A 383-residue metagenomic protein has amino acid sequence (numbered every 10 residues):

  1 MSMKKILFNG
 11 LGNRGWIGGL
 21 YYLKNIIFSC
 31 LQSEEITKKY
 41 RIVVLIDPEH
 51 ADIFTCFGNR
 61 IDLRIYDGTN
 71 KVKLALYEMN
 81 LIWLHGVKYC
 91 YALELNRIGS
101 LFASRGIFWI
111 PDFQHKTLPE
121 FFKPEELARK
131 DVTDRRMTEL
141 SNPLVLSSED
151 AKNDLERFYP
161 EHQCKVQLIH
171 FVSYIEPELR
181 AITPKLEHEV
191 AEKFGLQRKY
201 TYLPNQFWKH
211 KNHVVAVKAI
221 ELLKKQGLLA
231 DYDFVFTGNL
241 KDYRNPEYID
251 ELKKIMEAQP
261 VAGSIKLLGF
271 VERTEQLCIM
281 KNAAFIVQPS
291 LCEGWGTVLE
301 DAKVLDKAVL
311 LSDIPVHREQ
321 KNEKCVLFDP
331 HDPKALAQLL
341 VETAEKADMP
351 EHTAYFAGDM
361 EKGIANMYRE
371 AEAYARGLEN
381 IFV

Functional and structural regions predicted by a protein language model:
M1-V383: Carbohydrate transferase catalytic cores enriched for Leloir-type hexosyltransferases
